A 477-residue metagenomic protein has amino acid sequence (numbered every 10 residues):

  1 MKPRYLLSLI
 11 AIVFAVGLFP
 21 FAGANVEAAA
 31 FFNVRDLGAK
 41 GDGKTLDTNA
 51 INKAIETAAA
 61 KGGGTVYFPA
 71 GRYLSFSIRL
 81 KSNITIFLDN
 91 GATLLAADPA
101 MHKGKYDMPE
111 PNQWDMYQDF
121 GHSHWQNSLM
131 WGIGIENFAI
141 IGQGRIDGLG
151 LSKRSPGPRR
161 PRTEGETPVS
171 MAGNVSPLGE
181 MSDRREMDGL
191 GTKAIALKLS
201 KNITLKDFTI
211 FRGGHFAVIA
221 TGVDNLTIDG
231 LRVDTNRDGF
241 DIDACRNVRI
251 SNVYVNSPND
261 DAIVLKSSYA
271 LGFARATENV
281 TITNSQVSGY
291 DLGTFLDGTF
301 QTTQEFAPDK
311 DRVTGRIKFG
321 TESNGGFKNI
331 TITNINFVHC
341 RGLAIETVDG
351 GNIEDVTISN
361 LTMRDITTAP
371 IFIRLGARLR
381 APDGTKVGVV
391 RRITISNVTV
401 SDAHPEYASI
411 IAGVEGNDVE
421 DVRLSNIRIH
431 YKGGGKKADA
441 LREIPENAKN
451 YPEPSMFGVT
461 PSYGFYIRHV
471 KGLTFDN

Functional and structural regions predicted by a protein language model:
M1-Y5: Positively charged n-region of N-terminal signal peptides that target proteins for export
S8-A22: Bacterial N-terminal signal peptides
F19-N477: Extracellular/periplasmic carbohydrate-active domains that bind, remodel, or depolymerize complex polysaccharides
